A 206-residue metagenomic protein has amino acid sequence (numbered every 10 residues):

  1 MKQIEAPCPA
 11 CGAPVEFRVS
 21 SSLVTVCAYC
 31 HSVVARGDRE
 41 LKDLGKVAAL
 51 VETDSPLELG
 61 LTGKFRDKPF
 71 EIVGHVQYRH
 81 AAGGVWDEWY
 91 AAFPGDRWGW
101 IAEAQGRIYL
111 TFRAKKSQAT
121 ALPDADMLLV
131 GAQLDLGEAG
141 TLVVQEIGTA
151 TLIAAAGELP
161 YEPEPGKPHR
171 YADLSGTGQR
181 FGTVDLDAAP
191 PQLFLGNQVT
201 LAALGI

Functional and structural regions predicted by a protein language model:
M1-A10, P14-S20, V24, A28-L57 (+1 more regions): Short, surface-exposed polybasic-aromatic patches that bind anionic ligands, especially phosphate groups
